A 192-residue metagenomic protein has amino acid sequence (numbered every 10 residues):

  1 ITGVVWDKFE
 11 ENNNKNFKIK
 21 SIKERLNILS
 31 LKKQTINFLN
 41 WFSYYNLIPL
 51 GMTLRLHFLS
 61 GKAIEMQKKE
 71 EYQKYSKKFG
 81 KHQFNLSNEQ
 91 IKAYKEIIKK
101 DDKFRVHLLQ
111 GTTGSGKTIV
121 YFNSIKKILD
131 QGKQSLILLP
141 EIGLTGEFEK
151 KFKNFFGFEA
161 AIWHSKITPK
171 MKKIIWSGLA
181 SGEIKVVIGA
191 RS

Functional and structural regions predicted by a protein language model:
I1-S192: Accessory, non-ATPase domains that flank or precede helicase/AAA+ motor cores in DNA-metabolism machines
